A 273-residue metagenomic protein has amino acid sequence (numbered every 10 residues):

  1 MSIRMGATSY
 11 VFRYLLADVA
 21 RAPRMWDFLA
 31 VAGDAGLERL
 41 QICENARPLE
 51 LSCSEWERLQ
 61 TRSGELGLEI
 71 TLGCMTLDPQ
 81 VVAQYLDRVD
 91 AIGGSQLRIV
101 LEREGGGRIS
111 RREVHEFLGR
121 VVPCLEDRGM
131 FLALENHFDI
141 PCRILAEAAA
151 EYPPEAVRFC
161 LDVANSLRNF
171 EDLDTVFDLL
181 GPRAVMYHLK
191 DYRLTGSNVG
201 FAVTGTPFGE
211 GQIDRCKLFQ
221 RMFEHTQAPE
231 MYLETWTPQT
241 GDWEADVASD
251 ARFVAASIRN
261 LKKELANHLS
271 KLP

Functional and structural regions predicted by a protein language model:
M1-G33, C142-P273: Histidine-acidic metal/acid-base catalytic patches
R13, E44-L49, C74-D78, R103-G105 (+2 more regions): Short histidine/acidic/glycine/proline-rich micro-motifs that form metal- and phosphate-coordinating active-site loops
R24-A46, I92-G93: Catalytic domains of carbohydrate-active enzymes, especially glycoside hydrolases
A30, E55, R62-F159, R168: Active-site acidic/histidine proton-transfer and metal-coordination neighborhood in alpha/beta enzyme cores
E38, I92-S95, V185, P229: Short acidic/polar active-site loop segments enriched in Thr and Asp
E38-Q60, G105-G106: Glycine-rich, proline-tolerant flexible connector loops at the mouths of alpha/beta enzymes
Q41, L72, R98, A133 (+2 more regions): Conserved beta-strand positions in the central sheet of alpha/beta enzyme cores
